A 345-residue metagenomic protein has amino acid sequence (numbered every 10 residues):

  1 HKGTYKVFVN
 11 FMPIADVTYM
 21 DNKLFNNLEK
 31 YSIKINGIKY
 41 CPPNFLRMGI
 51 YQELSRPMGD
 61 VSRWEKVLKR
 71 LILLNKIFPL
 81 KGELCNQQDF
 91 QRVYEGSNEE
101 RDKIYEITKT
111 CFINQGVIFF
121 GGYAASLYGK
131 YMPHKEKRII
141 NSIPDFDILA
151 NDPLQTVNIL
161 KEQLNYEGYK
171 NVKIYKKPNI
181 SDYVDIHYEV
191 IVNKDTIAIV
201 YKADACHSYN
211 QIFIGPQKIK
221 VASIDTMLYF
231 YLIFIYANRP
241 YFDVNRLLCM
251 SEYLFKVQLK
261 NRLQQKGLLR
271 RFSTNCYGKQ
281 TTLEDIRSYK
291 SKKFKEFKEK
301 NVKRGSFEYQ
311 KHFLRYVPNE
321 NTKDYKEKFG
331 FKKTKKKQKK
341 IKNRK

Functional and structural regions predicted by a protein language model:
H1, K103-L154: Active-site nucleotide-donor binding segment shared across nucleotidyl transfer reactions
K2-S32, Q163-S208: Conserved catalytic core of two-metal-ion nucleotidyltransferases
P13, L46-I50, L54-S55, D60 (+4 more regions): Phosphodiester-processing cores and adjacent nucleic acid-binding clamps
G37, C41-I50, P216-Y236: Phosphate-handling catalytic interfaces
P43-S126, K335: Helical scaffold of the NTase/Pol beta-like nucleotidyltransferase catalytic core
R56-K66, L71-L74, F78, P240-Q265: Internal alpha/beta core interface subdomains
K81-Q91, L254-K336: C-terminal, non-catalytic extensions of nucleic-acid polymerases
K333-K345: Arg/Lys-rich, intrinsically disordered low-complexity tails that mediate electrostatic binding and condensation
